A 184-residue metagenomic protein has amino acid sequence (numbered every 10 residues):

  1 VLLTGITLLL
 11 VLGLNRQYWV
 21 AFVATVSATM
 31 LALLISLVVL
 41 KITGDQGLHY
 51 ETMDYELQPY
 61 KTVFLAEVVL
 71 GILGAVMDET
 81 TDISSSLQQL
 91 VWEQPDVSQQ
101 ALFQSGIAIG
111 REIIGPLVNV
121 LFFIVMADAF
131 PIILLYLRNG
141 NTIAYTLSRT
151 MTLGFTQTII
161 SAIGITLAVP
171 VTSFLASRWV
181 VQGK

Functional and structural regions predicted by a protein language model:
V1-G71: Transmembrane alpha-helical segments that form the functional core of multipass membrane systems
L2, V23, S27-A32, L65 (+5 more regions): Hydrophobic alpha-helical transmembrane segments of multipass membrane transporters and ion channels, focusing on
I6, L10-V11, L31, I35 (+5 more regions): Alpha-helical membrane-inserting segments
E51, P59, Q89-S105, S161: Juxtamembrane inter-helical linkers in multi-pass membrane proteins
T62-V69, P95, Q99-I107, S148 (+1 more regions): Alpha-helical membrane-protein architecture signal
I72-L90: Short helical (or helix-break) motifs at transmembrane helix termini and adjacent helical loops in multi-pass membrane
D78, D96-I133: Pore- and gate-forming transmembrane helices of large, multi-pass membrane proteins
I124-M126, F130-K184: Hydrophobic alpha-helical transmembrane segments of membrane transport and translocation systems, primarily multi-pass
